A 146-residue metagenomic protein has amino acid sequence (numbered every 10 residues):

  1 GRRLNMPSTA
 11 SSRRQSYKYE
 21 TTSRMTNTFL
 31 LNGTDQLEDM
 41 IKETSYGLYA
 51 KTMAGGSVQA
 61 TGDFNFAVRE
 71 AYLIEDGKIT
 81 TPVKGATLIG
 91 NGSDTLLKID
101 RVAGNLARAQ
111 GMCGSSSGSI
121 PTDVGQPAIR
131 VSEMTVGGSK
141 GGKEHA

Functional and structural regions predicted by a protein language model:
G1-A146: N-terminal small-residue-enriched
